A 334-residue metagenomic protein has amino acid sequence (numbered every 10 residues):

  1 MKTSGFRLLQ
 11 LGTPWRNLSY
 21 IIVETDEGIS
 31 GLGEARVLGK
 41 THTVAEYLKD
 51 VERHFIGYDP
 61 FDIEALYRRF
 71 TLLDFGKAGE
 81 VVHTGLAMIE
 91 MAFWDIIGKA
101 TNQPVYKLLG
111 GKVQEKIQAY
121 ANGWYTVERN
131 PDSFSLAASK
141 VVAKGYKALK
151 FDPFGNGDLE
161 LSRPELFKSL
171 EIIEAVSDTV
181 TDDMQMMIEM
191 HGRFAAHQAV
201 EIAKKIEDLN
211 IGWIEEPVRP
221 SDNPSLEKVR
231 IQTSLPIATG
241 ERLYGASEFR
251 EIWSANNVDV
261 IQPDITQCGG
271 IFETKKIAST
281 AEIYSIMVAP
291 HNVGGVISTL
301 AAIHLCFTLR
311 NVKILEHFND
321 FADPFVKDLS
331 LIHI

Functional and structural regions predicted by a protein language model:
M1-L32, R36, D320-V326: Structured beta-strand/loop patches that form or line metal/cofactor-binding pockets in enzymes
T3, G28, I89, N102 (+6 more regions): Conserved, mostly hydrophobic/aromatic
D26-A100: Metal- or metallocofactor-binding catalytic centers and their adjacent structured scaffolds across diverse enzyme
L86, E165, I188-A195, E215-V218 (+3 more regions): Glycine- and other small-residue-rich loops at beta-strand/loop junctions that grip anionic moieties
E90-V127: Glycine-rich, aromatic-flanked loop segments that form ligand/cofactor-binding clefts across common enzyme folds
K116, Y120, W124-T233: Metal-dependent enolase-superfamily TIM-barrel catalytic cores that perform enediolate-based chemistry
Q232-H317: Catalytic alpha/beta core domains of metabolic enzymes, predominantly
I332-I334: Conserved small/polar residues in nucleotide/adenosyl-binding loops
